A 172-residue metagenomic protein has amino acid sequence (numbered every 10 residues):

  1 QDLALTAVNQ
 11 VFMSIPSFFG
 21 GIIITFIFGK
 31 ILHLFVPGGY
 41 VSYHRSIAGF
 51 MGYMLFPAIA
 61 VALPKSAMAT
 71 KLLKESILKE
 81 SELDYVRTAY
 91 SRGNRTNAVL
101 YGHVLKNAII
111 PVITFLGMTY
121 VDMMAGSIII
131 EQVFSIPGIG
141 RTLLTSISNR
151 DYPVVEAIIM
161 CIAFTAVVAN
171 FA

Functional and structural regions predicted by a protein language model:
Q1-D2, S17, S46-A172: Alpha-helical transmembrane segments of integral membrane proteins, especially multi-pass inner/plasma-membrane
Q1-I24: Cytoplasmic-entry segments and transmembrane alpha-helices of multi-pass inner-membrane transporters
N9-F12, T25-G29, K106, C161-T165: Transmembrane alpha-helical core residues of multi-pass small-molecule transporters, especially secondary transporters
F18-R45: Extracellular/periplasmic helix-loop junction at the C-terminal end of a transmembrane helix in multi-pass membrane
